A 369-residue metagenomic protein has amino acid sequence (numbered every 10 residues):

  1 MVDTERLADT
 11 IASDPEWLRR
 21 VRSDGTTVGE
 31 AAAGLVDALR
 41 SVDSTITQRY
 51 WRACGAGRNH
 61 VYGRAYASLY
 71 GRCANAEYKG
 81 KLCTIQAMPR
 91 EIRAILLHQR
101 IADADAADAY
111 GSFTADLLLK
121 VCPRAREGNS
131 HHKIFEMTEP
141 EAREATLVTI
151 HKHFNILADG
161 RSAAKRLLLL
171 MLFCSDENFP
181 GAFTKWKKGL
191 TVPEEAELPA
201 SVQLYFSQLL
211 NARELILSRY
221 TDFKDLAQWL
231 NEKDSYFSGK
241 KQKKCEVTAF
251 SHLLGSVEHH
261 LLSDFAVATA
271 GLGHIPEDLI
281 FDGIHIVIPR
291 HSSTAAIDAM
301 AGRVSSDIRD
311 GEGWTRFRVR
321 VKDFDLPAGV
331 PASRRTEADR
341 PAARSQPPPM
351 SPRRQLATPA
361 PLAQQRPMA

Functional and structural regions predicted by a protein language model:
M1-I92, L96-Q99, W314-A369: Non-catalytic nucleic-acid-binding interfaces of large nucleic-acid enzymes and RNP effectors
V2-V36, R40, I95-R100, A107 (+9 more regions): Basic, alpha-helical nucleic-acid-binding regions used in initiation and control of genome expression
N75-K244: Helical catalytic core of nucleic-acid polymerases
D103-A106, L168, I275-I288: Catalytic palm active-site di-aspartate
T248-S256, I288-S292: Short, contiguous acidic/charged loop-to-helix segments that flank catalytic cores in large enzymes
L254-A270: Short amphipathic alpha-helix segments
H285-A301: Catalytic palm subdomain of template-directed nucleic-acid polymerases, centered on the conserved carboxylate motif
V304-T315: A common structural junction motif
